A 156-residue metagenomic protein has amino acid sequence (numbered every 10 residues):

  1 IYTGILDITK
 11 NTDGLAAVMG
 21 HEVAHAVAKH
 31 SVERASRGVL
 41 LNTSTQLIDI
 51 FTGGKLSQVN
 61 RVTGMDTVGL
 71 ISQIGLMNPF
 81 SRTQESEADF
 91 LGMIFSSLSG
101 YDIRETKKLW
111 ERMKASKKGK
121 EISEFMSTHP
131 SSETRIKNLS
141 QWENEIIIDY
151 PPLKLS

Functional and structural regions predicted by a protein language model:
I1-S156: A Zn2+-metalloprotease active-site environment signal
